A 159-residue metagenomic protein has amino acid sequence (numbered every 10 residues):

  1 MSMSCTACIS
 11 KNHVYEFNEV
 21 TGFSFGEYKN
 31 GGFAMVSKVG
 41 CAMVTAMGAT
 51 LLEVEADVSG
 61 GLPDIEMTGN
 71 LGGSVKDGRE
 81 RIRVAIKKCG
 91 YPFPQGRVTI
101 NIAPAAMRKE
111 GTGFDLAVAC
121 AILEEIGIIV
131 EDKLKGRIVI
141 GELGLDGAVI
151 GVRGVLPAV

Functional and structural regions predicted by a protein language model:
M1-M3: Methionine residue identity
C5-V159: Peripheral, non-AAA+ core regions of ATP-driven protein-machinery
